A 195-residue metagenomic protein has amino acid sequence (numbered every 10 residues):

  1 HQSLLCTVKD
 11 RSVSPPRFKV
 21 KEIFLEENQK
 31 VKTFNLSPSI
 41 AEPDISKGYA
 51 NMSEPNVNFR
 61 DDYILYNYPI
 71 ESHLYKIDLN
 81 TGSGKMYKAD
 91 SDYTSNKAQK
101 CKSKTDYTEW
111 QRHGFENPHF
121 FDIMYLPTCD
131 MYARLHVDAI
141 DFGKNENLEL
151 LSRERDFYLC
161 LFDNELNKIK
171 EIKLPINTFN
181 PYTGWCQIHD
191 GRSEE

Functional and structural regions predicted by a protein language model:
H1, G48-R60, F115-C129, G184-R192: Structural signature of eukaryotic scaffold interfaces centered on beta-propeller domains
H1-P16, S39: Asp-box/WD-like beta-propeller blade repeats and closely related beta-sheet repeat scaffolds
C6-V8, Y66-P69, L135-H136: Conserved beta-strand positions in repeat-built beta-propeller and related beta-rich domains
D10-P15, E71-H73, A139-G143: Short glycine/acidic-enriched loop and turn motifs that connect beta-strands
P15-Q29, S72-I77, L148-N167: Beta-propeller blade signature
K30-N51, K85-F115, I172-N180: Surface-exposed loop and turn segments in beta-propeller and other repeat-based domains that flank or scaffold
G114-N164, K168: Loop/turn-rich, solvent-exposed surfaces of beta-rich toroidal or solenoidal domains
E195: Conserved small/polar residues in nucleotide/adenosyl-binding loops
